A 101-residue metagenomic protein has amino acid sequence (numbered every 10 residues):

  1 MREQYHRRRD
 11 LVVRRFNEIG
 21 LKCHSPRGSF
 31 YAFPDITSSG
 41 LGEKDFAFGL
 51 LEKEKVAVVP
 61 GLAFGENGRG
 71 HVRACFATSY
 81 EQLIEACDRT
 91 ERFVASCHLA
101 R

Functional and structural regions predicted by a protein language model:
M1-R101: PLP-dependent class I/II
